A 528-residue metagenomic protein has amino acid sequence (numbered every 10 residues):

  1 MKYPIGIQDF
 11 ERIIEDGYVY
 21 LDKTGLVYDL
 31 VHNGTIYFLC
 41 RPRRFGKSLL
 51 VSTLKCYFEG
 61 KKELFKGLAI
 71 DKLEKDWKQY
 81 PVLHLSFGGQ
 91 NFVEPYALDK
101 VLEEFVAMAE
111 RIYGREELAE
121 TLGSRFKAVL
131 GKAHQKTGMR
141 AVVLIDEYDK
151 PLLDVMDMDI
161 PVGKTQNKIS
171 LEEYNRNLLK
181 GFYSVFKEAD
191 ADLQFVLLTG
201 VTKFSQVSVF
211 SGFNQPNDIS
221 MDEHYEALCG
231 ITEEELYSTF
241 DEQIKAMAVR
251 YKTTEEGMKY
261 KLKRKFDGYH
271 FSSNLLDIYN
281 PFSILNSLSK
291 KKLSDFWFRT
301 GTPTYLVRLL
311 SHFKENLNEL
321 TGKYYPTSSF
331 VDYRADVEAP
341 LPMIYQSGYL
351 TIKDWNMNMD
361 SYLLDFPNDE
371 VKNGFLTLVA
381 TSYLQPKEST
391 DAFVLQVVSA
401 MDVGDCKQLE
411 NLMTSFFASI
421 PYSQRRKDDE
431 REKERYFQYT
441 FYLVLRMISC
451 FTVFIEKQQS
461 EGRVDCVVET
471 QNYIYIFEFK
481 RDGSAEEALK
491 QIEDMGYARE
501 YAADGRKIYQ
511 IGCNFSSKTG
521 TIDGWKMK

Functional and structural regions predicted by a protein language model:
M1-K433, I448: Phosphate-binding site recognition
R43, K203, T470, K480-G483 (+1 more regions): A short beta-strand motif that forms part of the nucleic acid-binding face of small beta-barrel RNA-binding folds
K132-T137, M447-Q471: Active-site metal-binding core of divalent-cation-utilizing nuclease and nuclease-like domains
V142, Y473-Y475, Y509: Structural motif
T165-N177, R481-A498: Mg2+/Mn2+-dependent nuclease catalytic core
F182-A189, P342-L350, Y439-M447, I492-I511: Metal-dependent nuclease catalytic cores in nucleic-acid-processing enzymes, especially RNase H-like/related
F441, C466-R481, M495: Conserved catalytic cores of phosphodiester-cleaving nucleases, focusing on short active-site segments
E500, D504-K528: Domain-level recognition of nuclease-like catalytic cores that cleave nucleotide substrates
